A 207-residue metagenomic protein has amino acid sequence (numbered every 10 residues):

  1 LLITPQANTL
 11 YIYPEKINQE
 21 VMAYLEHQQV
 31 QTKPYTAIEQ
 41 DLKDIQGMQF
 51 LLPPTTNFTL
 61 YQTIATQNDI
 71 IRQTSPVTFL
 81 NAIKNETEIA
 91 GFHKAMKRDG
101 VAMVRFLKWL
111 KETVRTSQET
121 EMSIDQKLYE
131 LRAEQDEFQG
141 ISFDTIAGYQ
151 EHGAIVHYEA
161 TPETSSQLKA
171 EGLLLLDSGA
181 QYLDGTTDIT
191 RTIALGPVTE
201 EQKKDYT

Functional and structural regions predicted by a protein language model:
L1-T207: Active-site neighborhoods and metal-handling regions in enzymes and metal-associated proteins
